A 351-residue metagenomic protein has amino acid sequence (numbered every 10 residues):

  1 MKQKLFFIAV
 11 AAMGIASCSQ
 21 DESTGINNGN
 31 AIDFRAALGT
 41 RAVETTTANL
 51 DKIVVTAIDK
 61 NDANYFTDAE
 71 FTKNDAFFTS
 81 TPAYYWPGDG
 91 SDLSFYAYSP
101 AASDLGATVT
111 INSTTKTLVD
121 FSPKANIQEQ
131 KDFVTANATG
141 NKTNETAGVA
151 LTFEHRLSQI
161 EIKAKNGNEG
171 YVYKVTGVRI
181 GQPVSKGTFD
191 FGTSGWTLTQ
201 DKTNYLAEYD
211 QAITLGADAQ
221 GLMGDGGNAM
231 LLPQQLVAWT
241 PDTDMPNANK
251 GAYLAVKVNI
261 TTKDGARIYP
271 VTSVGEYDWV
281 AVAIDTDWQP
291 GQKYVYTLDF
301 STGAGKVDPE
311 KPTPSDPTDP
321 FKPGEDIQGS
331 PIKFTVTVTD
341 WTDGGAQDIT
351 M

Functional and structural regions predicted by a protein language model:
M1-K4: Positively charged n-region of N-terminal signal peptides that target proteins for export
F7-V10: Sec-dependent N-terminal signal peptides
G14-S17: C-terminal motif of bacterial Sec signal peptides marking the signal peptidase cleavage site
Q20-S185, Q200-D201, Y205-G224, L231 (+3 more regions): Short, low-hydrophobicity acidic/polar segments
Q182-S194: Short aromatic-acidic-glycine turn motif
T214-D285: Extended serine/threonine-enriched, polar tracts that run as long, contiguous segments within proteins
T262, P270-M351: Hydrophilic extracytoplasmic domains
